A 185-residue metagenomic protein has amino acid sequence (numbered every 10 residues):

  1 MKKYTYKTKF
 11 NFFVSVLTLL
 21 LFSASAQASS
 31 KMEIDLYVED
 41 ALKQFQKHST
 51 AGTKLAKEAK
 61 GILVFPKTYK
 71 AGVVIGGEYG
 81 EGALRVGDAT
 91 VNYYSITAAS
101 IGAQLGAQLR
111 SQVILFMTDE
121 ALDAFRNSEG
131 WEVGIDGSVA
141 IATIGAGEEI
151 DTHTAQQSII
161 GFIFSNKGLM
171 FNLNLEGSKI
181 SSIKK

Functional and structural regions predicted by a protein language model:
K2-V14: Bacterial N-terminal signal peptides that target proteins for export
Y6-K9, Q27, K31: Intrinsic-disorder-associated interaction segments
N11-S23: Bacterial N-terminal signal peptides
A28-K185: Small-residue-enriched, tightly packed secondary-structure blocks
